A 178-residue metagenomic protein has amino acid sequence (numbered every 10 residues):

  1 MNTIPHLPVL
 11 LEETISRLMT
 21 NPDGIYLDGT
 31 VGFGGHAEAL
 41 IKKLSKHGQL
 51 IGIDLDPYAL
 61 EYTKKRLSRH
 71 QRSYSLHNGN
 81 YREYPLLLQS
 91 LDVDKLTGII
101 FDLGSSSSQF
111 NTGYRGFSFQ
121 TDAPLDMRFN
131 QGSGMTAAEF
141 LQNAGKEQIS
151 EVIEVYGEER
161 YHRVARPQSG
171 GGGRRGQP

Functional and structural regions predicted by a protein language model:
M1-P178: S-adenosyl-L-methionine-dependent methyltransferase catalytic core, i.e., the SAM/SAH-binding region
